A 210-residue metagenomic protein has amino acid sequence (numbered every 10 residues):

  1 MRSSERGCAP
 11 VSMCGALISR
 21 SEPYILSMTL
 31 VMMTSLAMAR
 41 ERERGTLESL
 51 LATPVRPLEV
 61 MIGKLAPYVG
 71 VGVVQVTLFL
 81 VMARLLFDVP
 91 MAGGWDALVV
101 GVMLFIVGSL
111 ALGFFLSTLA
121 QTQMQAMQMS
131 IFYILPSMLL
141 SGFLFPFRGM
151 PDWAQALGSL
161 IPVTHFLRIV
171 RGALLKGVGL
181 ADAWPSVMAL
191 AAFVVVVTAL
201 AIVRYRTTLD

Functional and structural regions predicted by a protein language model:
M1-L78, M82-L98, L119, Q125-Q128 (+2 more regions): Transmembrane helix-boundary elements of multi-pass transport/secretion proteins, especially ABC-type permease modules
L17, V76, L135, H165-I169: Generic alpha-helical secondary structure signal
E48-A52, Q121, Q155, S159 (+2 more regions): Short amphipathic alpha-helical coupling elements at transmembrane boundaries
V74, L78, L104, F132 (+1 more regions): Alpha-helical transmembrane segments of compact multi-pass small-molecule transporters, enriched in specific families
L98-A120, M138-S141, A192-A199: Hydrophobic alpha-helical transmembrane segments of polytopic membrane proteins
A120-T164: Transmembrane helix segments
T164-V178: Short, membrane-exposed interhelical loops at transmembrane-helix boundaries
